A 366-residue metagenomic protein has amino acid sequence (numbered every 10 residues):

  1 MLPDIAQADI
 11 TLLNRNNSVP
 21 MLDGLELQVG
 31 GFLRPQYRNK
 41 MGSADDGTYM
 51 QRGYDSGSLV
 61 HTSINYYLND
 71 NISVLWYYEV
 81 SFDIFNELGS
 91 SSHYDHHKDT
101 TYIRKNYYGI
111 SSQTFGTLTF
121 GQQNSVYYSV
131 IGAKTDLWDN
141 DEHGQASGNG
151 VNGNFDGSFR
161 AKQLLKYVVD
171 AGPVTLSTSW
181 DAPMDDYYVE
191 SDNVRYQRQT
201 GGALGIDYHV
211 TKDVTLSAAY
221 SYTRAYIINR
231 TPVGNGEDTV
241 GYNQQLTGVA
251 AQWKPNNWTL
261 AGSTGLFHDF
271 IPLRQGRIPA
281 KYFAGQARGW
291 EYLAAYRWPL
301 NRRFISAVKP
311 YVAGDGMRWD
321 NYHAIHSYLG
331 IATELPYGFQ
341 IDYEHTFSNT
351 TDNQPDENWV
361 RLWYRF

Functional and structural regions predicted by a protein language model:
S18-N39, Y49-P183, R198, D207-V210: Outer membrane beta-barrel
L22-G24, Q51-G57, D99-I103, D156-R160 (+7 more regions): Transmembrane beta-barrel outer-membrane domains
L27-P35, D70, V74-Y78, L118 (+9 more regions): Transmembrane beta-strands of outer-membrane beta-barrel proteins
P35-M41, V80-I84, N124-V126, A171-P173 (+9 more regions): Transmembrane beta-strands of outer-membrane beta-barrel pores
M41-T48, N86-Y94, G132-L137, P183-Q199 (+6 more regions): Outer-membrane beta-barrel translocator domains and adjoining extracellular loop/strand segments of Gram-negative
H61-S63, Y107-I110, K166-V168, G205-D207 (+5 more regions): Outer-membrane beta-barrel architecture
L165, A171, Y208, F339 (+1 more regions): Outer-membrane beta-barrel "beta-signal"
A171-G172, Q197, L204-D320: Detector for outer-membrane/organellar transmembrane beta-barrel domains, recognizing the amphipathic beta-strand
